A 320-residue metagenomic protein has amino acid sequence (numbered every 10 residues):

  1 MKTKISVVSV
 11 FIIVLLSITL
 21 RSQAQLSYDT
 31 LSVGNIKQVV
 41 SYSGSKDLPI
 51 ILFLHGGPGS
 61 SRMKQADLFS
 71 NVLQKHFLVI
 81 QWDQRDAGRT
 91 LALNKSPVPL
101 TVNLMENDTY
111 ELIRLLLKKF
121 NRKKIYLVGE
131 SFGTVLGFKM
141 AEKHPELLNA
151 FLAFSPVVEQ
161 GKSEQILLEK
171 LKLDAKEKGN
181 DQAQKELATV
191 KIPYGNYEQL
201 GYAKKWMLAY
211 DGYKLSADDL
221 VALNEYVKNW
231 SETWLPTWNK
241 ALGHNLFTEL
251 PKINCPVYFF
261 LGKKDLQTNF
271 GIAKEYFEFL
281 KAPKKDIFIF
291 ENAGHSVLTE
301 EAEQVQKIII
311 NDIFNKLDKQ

Functional and structural regions predicted by a protein language model:
L48-G57: Short beta-strand element of the alpha/beta-hydrolase
S60-S70: The serine-hydrolase catalytic nucleophile loop
Q74-A92: Conserved alpha/beta-hydrolase
L104-K124: Conserved acidic catalytic loop of the alpha/beta-hydrolase fold
K123-K162: Conserved hydrolase catalytic core segment
L148-V190: A catalytic-pocket lid/entrance helix-loop region that shapes and gates access to the active site across common
K178-T248, K252-C255: Alpha/beta-hydrolase
A293-A302, Q306: Catalytic histidine-centered segment of alpha/beta-hydrolase-like enzymes
